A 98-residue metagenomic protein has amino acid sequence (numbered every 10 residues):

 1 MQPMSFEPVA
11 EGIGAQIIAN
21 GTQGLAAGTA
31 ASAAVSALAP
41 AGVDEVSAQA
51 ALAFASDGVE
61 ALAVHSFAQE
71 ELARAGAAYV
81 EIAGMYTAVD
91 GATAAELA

Functional and structural regions predicted by a protein language model:
M1-A98: Amphipathic alpha-helical hairpins/coiled-coils and adjacent low-complexity
